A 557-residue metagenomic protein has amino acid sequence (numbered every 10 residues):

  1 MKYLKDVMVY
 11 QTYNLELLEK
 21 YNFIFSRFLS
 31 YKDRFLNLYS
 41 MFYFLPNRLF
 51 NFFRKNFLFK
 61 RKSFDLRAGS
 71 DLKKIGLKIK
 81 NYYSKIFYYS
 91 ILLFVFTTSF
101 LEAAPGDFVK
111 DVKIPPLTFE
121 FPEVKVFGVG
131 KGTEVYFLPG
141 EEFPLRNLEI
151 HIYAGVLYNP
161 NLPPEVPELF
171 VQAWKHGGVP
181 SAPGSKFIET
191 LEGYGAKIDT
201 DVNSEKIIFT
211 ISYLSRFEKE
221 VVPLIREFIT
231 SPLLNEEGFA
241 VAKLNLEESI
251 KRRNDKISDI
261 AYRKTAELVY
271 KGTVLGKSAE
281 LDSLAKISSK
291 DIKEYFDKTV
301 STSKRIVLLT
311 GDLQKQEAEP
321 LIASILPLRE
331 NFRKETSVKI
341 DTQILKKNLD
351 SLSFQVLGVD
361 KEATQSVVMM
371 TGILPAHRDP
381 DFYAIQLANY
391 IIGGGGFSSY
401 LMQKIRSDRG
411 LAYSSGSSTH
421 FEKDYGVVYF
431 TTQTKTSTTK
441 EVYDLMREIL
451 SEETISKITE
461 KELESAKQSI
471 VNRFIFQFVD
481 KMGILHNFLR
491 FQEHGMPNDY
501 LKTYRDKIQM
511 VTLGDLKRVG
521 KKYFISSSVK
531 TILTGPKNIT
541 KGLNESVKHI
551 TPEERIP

Functional and structural regions predicted by a protein language model:
K32, F64-D71, I75-G76: Short Gly/Ser/Thr- and charged-rich N-terminal loops/segments that act as flexible capping/hinge elements
Y88-S99: Bacterial N-terminal signal peptides
P105-V112, L275, A279, T302 (+2 more regions): An aromatic/glycine/proline-enriched structural segment found at the starts of mature extracellular/organellar domains
G106-D107, I188-K298, E462-M482, H486: Acidic/histidine-enriched segments that form metal/cofactor-coordinating and catalytic pocket/exosite environments
F108-K125, A266-I306, K339-K347, F474 (+1 more regions): Histidine-acidic residue clusters that define the catalytic metal-binding segment of zinc metallopeptidase domains
E149-S212, D255, V274-S278, G395-L411 (+1 more regions): M16/MPP (pitrilysin/insulinase) zinc-metallopeptidase core fold and M16-derived inactive scaffolds
H176-A182, I211-K243, G395-G396, G416 (+2 more regions): M16/insulysin-pitrilysin zinc metalloprotease superfamily fold
N245-K264, L345-Q365, R406-A412, S456-D506: Short acidic/His-enriched helical or mixed secondary-structure segments at domain edges of catalytic enzymes and some
